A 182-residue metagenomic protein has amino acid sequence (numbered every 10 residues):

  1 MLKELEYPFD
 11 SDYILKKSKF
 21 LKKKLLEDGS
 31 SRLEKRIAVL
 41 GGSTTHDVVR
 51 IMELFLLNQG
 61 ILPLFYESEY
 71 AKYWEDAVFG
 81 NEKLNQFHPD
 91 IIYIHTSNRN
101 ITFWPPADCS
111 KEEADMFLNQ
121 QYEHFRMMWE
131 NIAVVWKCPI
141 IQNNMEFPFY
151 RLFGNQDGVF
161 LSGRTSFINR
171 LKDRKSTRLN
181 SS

Functional and structural regions predicted by a protein language model:
M1-E4, K175-T177: Generic low-polarity alpha-helical segments
L2-S68: Serine-esterase "nucleophile elbow" of acetyl-processing enzymes
L26-E34, I51-M52, Q59-S68, W74-R178 (+1 more regions): Alpha-helical cap/lid subdomain in secreted, periplasmic, or secretory-pathway luminal O-acyl-processing enzymes
